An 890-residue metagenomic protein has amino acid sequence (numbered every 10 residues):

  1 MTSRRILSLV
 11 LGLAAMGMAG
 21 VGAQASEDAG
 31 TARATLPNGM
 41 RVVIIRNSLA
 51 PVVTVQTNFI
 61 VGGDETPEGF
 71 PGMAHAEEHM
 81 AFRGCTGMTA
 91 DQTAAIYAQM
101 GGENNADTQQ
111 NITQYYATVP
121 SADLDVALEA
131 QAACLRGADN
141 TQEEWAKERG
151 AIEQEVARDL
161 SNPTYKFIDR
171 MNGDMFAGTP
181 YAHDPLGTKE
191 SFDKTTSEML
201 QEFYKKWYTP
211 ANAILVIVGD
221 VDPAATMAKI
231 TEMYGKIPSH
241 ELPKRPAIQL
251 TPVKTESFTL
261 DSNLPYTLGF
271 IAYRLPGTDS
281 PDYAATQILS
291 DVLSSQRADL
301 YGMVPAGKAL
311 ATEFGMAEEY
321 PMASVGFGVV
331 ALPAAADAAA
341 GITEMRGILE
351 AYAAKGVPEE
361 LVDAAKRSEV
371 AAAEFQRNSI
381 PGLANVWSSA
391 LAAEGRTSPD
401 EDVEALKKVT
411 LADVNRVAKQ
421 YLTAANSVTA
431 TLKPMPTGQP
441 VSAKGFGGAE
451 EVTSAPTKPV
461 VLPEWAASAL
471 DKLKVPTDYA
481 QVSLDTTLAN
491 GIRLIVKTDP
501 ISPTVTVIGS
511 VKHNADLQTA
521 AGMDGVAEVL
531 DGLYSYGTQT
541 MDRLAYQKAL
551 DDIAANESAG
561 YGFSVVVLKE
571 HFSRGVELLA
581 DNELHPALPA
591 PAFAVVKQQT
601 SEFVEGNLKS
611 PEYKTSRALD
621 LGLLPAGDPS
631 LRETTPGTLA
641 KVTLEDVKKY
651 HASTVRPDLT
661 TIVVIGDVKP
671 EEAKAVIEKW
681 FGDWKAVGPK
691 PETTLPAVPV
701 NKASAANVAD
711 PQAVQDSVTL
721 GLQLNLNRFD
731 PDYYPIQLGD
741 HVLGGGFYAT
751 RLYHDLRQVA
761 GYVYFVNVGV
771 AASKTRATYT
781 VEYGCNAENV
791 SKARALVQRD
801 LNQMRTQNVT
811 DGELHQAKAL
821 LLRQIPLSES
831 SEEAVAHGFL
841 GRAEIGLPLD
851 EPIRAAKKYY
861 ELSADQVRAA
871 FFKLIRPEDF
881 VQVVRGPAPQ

Functional and structural regions predicted by a protein language model:
M1-V10: Bacterial N-terminal signal peptides that target proteins for export
A14-V42, D222-D261, Y301, D400-V511 (+7 more regions): Proteolytic maturation boundary segments
I45, A50-A76, A90-C134, T164-E190 (+12 more regions): M16 family metallopeptidases and their MPP-like homologs
A90, P223-M227, P281, A338-A339 (+4 more regions): Extracytoplasmic/secreted cell-surface and envelope-processing proteins
I96, G137-N140, E144-W145, T195 (+4 more regions): Peptidyl-prolyl cis-trans isomerase
E153-D159, Q249-N263, R367-Q376, K569 (+3 more regions): Short, conserved secondary-structure transition motifs
E198-M233, N426-S427, R617, G627 (+2 more regions): Non-catalytic, conformational "gating/processing" segments within enzyme and secreted inhibitor domains
